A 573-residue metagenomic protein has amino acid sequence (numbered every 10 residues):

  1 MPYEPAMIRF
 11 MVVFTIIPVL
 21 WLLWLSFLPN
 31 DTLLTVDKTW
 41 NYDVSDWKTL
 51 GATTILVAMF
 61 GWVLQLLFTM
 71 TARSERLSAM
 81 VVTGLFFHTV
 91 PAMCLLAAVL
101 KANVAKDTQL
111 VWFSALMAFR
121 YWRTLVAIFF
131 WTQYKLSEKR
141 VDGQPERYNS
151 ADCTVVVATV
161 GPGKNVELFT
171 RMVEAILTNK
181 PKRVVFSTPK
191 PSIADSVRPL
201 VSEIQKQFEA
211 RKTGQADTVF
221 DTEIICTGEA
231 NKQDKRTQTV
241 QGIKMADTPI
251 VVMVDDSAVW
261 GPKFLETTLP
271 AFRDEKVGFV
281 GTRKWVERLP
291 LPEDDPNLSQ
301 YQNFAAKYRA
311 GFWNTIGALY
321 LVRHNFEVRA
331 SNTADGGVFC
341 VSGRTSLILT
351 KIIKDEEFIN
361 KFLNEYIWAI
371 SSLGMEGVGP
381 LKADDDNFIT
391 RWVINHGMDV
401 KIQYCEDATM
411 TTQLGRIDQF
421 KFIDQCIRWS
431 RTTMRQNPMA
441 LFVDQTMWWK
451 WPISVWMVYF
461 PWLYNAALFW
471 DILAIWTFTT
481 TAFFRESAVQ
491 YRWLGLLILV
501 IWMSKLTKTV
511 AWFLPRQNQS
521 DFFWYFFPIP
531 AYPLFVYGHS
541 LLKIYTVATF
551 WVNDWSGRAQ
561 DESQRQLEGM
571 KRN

Functional and structural regions predicted by a protein language model:
M1-Y148, D335, F535-K543, T549-F550: N-terminal membrane-anchoring/stem segments of glycan-assembly enzymes
P2-M11, W448-Y464: Loop-to-transmembrane boundary segments
W24-S26, T53, V82-V90, A158-P162 (+4 more regions): Structural motif
G51-F68, M398-Q413, M439-M447, W470-A482: Hydrophobic alpha-helical transmembrane segments
Q65-T69, V81-V82, F87-R120, W131 (+1 more regions): Membrane-embedded multi-pass helical conduit in multi-pass membrane proteins, especially envelope-biosynthetic
T69, R123, A127, A310 (+6 more regions): Short hydrophobic helices that act as membrane-entry/anchoring signals
K139-W449, M570-R572: Non-transmembrane catalytic domains and loops of membrane-associated enzymes and transporters that build or traffic
D554-N573: Cytosolic juxtamembrane C-terminal amphipathic helix followed by a basic/polar low-complexity tail immediately after
